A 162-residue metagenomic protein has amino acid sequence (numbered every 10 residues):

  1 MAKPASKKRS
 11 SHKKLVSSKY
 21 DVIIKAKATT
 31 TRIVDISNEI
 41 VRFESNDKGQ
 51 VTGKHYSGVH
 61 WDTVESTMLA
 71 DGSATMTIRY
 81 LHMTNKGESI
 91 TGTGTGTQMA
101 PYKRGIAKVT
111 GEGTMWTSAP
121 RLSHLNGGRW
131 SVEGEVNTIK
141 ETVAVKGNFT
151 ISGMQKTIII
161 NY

Functional and structural regions predicted by a protein language model:
A2-Y162: Beta-strand-enriched cores of mature, soluble protein domains
